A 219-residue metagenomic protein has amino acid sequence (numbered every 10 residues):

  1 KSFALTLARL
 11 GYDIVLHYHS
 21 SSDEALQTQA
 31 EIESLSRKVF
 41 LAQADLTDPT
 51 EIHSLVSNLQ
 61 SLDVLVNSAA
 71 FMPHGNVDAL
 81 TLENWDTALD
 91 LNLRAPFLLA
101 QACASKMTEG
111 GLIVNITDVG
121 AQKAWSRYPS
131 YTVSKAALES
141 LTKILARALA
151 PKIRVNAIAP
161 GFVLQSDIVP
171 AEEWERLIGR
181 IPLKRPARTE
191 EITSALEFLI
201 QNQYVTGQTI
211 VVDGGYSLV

Functional and structural regions predicted by a protein language model:
K1-V15: Canonical Rossmann dinucleotide-binding motif of NAD(H)/NADP(H)-dependent dehydrogenases/reductases, specifically
S68-P73, G214-G215: Conserved NAD(P)H cofactor-binding loop of Rossmann-fold oxidoreductase domains
N76-V77, T81-L89, V169, L177: Substrate-binding pocket helix/loop in short-chain dehydrogenase/reductase
A100, S134, T142: Active-site helix of classical SDR
S105-K106, A146-P151: Alpha-helical segment proximal to the catalytic Tyr-Lys
K106, R188-V212, S217: C-terminal substrate-recognition "lid" of short-chain dehydrogenase/reductases
A150-R154, T206-G207: Short, small/polar-rich loop/turn modules that mediate ligand/substrate recognition or access, typified
